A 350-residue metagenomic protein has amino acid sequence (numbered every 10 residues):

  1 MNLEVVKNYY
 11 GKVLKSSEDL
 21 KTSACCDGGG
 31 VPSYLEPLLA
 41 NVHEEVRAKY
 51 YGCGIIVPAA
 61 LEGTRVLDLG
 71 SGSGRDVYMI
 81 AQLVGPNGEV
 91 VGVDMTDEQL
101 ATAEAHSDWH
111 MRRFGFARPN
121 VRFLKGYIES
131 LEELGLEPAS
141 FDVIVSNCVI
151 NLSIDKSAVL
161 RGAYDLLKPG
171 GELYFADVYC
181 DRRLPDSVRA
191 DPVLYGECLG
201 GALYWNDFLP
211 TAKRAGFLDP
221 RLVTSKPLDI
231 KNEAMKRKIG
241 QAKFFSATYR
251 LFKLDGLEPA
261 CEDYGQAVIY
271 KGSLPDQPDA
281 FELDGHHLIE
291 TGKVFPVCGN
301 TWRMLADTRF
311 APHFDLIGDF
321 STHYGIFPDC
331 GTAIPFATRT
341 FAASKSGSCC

Functional and structural regions predicted by a protein language model:
G28-R65, M79, L83: Conserved alpha-helix/loop element of class I SAM-dependent methyltransferases that forms part of the SAM/SAH-binding
L61, R65-L69, G74-L131: Class I SAM-dependent methyltransferase SAM/SAH-binding core
E132-V143: A short acidic, Gly/Pro-enriched loop at the edge of an enzyme's catalytic core that lines a small-molecule cofactor
D142-D155: A short SAM/SAH-binding and catalytic strip from SAM-dependent methyltransferases
S157-E172: A short glycine-rich, Lys/Arg-flanked "PGG" loop and its adjoining helix->strand segment in the class I
Y179-L199: Short, glycine-/aromatic-enriched active-site segment of Class I SAM-dependent methyltransferases
G201-G216: Short alpha-helix
A215, R221-K226, N232-C350: C-terminal lobe and adjacent flexible extensions of AdoMet/dcAdoMet transferase-like proteins
